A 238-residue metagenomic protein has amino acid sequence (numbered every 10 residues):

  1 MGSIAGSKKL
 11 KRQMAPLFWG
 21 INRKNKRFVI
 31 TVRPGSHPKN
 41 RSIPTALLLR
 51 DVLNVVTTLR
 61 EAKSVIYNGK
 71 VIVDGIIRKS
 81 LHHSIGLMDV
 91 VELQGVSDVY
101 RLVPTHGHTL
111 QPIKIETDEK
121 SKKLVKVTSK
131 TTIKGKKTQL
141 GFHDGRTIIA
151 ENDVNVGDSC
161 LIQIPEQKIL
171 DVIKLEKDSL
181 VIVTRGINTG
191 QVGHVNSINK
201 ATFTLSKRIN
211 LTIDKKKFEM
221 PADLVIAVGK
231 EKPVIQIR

Functional and structural regions predicted by a protein language model:
M1-R238: Ferredoxin-like alpha/beta domains used as RNA- or RNAP-binding modules
